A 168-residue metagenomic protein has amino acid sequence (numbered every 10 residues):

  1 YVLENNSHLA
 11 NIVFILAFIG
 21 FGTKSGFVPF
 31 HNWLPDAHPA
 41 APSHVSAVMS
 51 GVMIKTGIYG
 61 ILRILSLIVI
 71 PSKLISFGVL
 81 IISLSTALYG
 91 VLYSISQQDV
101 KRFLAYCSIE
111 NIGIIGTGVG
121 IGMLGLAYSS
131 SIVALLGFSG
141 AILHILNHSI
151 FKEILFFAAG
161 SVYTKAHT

Functional and structural regions predicted by a protein language model:
Y1-T168: Hydrophobic transmembrane alpha-helices and their helix-loop junctions in integral membrane proteins
